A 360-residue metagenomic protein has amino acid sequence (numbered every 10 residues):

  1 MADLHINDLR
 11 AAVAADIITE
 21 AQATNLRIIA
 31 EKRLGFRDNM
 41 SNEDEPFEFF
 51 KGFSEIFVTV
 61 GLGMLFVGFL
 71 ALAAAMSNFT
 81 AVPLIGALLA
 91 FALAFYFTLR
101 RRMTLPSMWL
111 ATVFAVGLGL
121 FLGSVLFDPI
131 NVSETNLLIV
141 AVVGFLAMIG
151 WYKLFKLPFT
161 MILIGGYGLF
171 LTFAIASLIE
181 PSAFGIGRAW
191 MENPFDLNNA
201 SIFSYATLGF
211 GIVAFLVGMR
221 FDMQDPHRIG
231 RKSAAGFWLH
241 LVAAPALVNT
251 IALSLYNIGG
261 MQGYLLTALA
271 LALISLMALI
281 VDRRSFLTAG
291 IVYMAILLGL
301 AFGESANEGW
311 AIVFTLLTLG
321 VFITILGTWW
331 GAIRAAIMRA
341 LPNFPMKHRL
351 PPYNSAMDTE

Functional and structural regions predicted by a protein language model:
M1-E360: Alpha-helical multi-pass membrane segments and their bilayer interfacial helix-loop junctions
